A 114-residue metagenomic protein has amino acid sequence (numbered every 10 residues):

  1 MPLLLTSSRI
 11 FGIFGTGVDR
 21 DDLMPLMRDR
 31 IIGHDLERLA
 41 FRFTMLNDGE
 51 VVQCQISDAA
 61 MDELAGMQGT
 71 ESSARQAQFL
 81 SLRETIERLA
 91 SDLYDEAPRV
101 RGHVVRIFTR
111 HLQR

Functional and structural regions predicted by a protein language model:
P2-M45, E50: Short, charged/polar N-terminal "headpieces" of proteins
F11-G17, P25, M67-R114: Acidic, low-complexity intrinsically disordered segments
R30, A59-D62, V105, R110: Flexible, active-site-adjacent loop/turn segments at secondary-structure boundaries
H34, C54, Q78: Functionally constrained cores in energy, signaling, and assembly domains
A40-M67: A short, structured beta-strand/loop element
